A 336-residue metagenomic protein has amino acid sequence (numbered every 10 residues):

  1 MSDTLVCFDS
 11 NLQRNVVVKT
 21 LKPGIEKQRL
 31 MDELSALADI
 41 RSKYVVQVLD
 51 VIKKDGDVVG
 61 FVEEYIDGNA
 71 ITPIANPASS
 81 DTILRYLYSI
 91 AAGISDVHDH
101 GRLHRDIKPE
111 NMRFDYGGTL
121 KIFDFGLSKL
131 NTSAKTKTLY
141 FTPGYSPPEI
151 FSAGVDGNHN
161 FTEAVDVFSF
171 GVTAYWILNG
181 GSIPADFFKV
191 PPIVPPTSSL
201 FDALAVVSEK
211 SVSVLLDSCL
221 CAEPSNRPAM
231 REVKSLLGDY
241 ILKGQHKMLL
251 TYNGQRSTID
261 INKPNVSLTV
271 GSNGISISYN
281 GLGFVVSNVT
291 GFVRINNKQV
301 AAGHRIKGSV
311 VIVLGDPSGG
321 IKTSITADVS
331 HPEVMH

Functional and structural regions predicted by a protein language model:
D3, C7-K27: ATP-binding glycine-rich loop module of kinase domains
I25-D39: AlphaC helix of the eukaryotic protein kinase fold
Q47-V59: Short beta-strand micro-motifs within the conserved protein kinase catalytic domain, predominantly in the N-lobe
G56-N69: Conserved short submotifs of the Hanks-type protein kinase catalytic core that shape the nucleotide-binding pocket
Y86-L87: Activation segment signature within eukaryotic-like protein kinase domains
H98-F114: Catalytic-loop of the protein kinase fold
K137-A153: Conserved activation segment of eukaryotic-like protein kinases, specifically the C-terminal portion of the activation
C221-H246: Terminal C-lobe "cap" of eukaryotic-type protein kinase domains
